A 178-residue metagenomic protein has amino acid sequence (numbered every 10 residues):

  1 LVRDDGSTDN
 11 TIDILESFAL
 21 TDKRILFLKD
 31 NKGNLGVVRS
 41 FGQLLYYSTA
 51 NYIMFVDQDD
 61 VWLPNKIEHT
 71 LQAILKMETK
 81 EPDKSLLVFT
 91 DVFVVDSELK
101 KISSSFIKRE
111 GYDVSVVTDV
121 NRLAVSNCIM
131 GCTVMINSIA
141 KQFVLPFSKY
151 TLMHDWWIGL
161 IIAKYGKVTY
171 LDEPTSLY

Functional and structural regions predicted by a protein language model:
L1-Y178: Nucleotide-sugar donor-binding/catalytic module of glycosyltransferases that assemble extracellular/cell-envelope
